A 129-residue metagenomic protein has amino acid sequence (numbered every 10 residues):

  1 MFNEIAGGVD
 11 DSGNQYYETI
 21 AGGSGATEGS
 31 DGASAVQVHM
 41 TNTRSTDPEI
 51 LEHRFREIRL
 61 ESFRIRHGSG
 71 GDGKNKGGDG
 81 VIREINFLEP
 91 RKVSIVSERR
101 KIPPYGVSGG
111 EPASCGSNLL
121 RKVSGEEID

Functional and structural regions predicted by a protein language model:
M1-D129: Glycine/proline-enriched, intrinsically flexible loops and inter-domain linkers
